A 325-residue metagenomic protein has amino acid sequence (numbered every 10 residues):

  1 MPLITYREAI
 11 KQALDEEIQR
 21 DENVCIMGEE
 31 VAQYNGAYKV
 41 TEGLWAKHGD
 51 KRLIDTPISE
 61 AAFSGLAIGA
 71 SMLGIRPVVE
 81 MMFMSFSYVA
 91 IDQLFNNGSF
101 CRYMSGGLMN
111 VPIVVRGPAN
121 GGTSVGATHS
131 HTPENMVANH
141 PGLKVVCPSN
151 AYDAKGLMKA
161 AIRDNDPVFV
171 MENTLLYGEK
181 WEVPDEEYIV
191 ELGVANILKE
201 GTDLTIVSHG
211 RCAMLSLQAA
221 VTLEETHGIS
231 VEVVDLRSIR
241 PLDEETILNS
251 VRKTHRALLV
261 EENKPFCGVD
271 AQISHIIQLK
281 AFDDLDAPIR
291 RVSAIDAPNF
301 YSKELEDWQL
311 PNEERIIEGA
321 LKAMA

Functional and structural regions predicted by a protein language model:
M1-M171, D307-W308: Thiamine diphosphate
V31, Y38-K47, L108-V114, G122-S124 (+1 more regions): Thiamine diphosphate
